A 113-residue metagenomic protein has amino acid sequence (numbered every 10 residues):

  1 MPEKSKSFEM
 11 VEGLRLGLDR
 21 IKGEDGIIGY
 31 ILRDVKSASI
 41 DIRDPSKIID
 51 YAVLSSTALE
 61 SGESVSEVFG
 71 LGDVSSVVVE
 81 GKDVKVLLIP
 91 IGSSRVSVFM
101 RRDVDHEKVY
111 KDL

Functional and structural regions predicted by a protein language model:
M1-G26, V35-L113: Acidic, low-complexity cytosolic segments
